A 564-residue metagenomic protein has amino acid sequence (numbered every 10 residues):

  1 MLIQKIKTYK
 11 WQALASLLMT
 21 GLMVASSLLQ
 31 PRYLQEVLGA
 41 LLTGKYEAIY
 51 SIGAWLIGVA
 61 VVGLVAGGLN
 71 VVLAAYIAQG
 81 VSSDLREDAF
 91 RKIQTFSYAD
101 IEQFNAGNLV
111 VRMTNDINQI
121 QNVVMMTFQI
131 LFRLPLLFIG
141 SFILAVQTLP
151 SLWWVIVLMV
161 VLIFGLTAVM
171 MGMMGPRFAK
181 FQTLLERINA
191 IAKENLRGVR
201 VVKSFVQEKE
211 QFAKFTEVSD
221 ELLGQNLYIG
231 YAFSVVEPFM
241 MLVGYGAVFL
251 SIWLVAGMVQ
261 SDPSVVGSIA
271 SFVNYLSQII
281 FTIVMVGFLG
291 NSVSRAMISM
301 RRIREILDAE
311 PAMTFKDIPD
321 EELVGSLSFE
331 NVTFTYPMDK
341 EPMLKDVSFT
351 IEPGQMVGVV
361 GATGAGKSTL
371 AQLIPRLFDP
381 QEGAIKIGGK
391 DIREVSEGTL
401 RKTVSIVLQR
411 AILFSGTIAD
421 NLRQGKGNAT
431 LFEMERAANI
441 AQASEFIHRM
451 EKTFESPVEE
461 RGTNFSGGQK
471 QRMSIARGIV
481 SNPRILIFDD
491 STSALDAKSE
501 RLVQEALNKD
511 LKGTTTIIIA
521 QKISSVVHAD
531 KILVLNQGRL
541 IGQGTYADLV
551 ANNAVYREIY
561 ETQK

Functional and structural regions predicted by a protein language model:
M1-T8, L109: A short amphipathic helical element positioned immediately N-terminal to and/or at the very start of a transmembrane
K7, W11-L69, L73, V146-S151 (+1 more regions): Transmembrane helix-loop-helix hairpins at lipid-water interfaces of multipass membrane proteins, especially the type-1
T8-K10, T95-A99, N115-V124, F128 (+8 more regions): An intracellular "coupling" helix at the cytosolic face of ABC transporter transmembrane type-1 domains
L18, S26, A48, A66 (+4 more regions): Hydrophobic alpha-helical transmembrane segments of ABC transporter permease domains
L28-R32, G68, V72, F138 (+5 more regions): Membrane-embedded alpha-helical segments of multi-pass transporters/permeases
T43, Q79, E87-V111, N115-I117 (+5 more regions): Short intracellular "coupling" helices and adjacent cytoplasmic loop segments at the cytosolic face of multi-pass
K45-A48, G58, L144-V161, Y228-R302 (+1 more regions): Helix-loop-helix
E322-K564: ABC-type nucleotide-binding domain
